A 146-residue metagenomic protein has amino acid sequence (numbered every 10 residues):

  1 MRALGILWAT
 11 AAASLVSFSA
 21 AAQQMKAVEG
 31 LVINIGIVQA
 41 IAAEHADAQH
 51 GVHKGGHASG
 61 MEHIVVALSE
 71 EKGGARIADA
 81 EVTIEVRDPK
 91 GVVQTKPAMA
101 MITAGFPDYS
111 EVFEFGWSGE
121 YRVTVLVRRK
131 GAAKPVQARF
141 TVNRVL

Functional and structural regions predicted by a protein language model:
M1-A11: Bacterial N-terminal signal peptides that target proteins for export
S17-S19: N-terminal signal peptide c-region/cleavage motif recognized by signal peptidases
A22-H63, S69, V145: Beta-strand-rich domain onsets/edges
L68-K72, D88: Short solvent-exposed capping/turn motifs at the termini of beta-strands
G74-I84, G91-V93: Short flexible loop/turn segments that cap and initiate beta-strands
T103-S110: Aromatic sugar-binding surface patches on proteins that engage polysaccharides or sugar-phosphate polymers
R129-V136: Short acidic/polar inter-strand loop motif in beta-rich domains
